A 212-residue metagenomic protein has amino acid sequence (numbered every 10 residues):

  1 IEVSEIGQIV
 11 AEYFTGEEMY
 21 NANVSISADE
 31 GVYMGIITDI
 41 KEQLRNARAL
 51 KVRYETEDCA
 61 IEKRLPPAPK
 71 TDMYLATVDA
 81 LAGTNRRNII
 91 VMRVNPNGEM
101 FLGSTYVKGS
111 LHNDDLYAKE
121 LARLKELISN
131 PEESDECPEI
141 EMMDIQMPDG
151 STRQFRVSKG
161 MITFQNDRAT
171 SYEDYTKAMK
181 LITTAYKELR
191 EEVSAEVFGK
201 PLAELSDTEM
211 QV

Functional and structural regions predicted by a protein language model:
I1-V212: Long, low-hydrophobicity, acidic/polar, solvent-exposed interaction domains
